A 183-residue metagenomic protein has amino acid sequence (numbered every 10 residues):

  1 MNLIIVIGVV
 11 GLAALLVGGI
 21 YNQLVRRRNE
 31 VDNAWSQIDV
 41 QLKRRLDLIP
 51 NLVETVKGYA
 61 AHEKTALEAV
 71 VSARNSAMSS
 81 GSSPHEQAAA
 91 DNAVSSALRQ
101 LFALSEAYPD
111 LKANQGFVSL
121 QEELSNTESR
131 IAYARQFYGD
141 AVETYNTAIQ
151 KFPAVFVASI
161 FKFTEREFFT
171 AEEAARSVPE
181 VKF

Functional and structural regions predicted by a protein language model:
M1-F183: A helix-centric hydrophobic-segment signal that preferentially recognizes long, alpha-helical stretches used
